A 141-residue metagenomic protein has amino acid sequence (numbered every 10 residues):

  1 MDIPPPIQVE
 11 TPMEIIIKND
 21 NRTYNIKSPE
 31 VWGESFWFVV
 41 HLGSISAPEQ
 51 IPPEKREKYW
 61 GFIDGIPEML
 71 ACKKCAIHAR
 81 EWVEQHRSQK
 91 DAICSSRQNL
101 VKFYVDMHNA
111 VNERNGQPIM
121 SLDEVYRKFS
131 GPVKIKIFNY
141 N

Functional and structural regions predicted by a protein language model:
M1-N141: Aromatic-rich, lipid-facing transmembrane alpha helices and their immediate juxtamembrane interface loops in integral
